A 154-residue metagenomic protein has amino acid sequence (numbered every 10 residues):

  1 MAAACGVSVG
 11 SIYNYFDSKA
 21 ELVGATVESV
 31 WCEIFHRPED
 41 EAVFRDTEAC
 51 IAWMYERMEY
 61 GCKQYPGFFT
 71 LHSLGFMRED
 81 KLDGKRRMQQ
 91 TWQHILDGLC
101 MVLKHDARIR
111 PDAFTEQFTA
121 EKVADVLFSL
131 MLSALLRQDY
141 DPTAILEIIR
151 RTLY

Functional and structural regions predicted by a protein language model:
M1-E21, A25: Helix-turn-helix
S11, Y15, R57, G61 (+1 more regions): Amphipathic alpha-helical interface segments
A25, E39-Q64, A120-A124: Hydrophobic alpha-helical connector segments
E28-F35: Short, basic, alpha-helical segments at the C-terminal edge of helix-turn-helix-like DNA-binding modules
P38-A42, F69-D80, A134-Q138: Secondary-structure edge/capping motif, primarily at the C-terminal ends of alpha-helices and the immediately following
E59-G98: Short secondary-structure transition hinges
L71-H72, L127-M131, I149: Short alpha-helical scaffolding segments that buttress acidic/His motifs in well-ordered protein cores
D80-K81, W92-A124, L153-Y154: Hydrophobic alpha-helical bundle segments that form small-molecule/ligand-binding pockets
